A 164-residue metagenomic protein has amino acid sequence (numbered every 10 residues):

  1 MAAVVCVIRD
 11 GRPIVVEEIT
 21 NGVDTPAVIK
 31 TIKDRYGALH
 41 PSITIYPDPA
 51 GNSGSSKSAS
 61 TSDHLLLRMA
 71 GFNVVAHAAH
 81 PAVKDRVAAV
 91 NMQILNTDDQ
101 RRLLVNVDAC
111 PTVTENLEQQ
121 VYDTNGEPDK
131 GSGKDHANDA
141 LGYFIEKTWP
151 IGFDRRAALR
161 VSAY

Functional and structural regions predicted by a protein language model:
V4, R9-P128, I151-G152, L159-Y164: Mg2+-dependent endonuclease catalytic cores in nucleic-acid-processing enzymes, primarily RNase H-like
D129-F153: Acidic, Mg2+-coordinating catalytic module of metal-dependent nucleases/exonucleases that use a two-metal-ion mechanism
